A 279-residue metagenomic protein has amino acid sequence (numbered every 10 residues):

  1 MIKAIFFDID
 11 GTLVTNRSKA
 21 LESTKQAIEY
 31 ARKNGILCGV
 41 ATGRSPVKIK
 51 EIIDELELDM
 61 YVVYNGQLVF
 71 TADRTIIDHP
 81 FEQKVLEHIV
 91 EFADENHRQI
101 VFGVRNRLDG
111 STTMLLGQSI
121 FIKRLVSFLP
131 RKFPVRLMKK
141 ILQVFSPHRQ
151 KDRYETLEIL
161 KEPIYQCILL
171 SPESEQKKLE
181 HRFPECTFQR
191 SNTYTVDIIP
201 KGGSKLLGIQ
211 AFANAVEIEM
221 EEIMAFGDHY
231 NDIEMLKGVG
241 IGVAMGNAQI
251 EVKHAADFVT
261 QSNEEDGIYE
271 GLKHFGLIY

Functional and structural regions predicted by a protein language model:
M1-A4, D8, L21, H181 (+1 more regions): Mg2+-dependent phosphoryl-transfer enzymes with acidic/Ser/Thr/Gly-rich catalytic loops
R17, S23-F128: Active-site phosphate-binding/coordination module
A31, T42, N65, C167 (+3 more regions): Residue-level signal for inorganic ion chemistry
G35-G39, I164-C167, E221-E222, K237-I241: Short active-site oxyanion
L58-G66, T187-N192, G242-G246, T260-S262: Short hydrophobic/aromatic-enriched beta-strand-loop microsegments
G66, S171-E175, G246-I250: Short, polar loop motifs at secondary-structure junctions
R98, V104-F226: Conserved acidic, metal-coordinating active-site core of Asp-based, Mg2+-dependent phosphoryl-transfer enzymes
